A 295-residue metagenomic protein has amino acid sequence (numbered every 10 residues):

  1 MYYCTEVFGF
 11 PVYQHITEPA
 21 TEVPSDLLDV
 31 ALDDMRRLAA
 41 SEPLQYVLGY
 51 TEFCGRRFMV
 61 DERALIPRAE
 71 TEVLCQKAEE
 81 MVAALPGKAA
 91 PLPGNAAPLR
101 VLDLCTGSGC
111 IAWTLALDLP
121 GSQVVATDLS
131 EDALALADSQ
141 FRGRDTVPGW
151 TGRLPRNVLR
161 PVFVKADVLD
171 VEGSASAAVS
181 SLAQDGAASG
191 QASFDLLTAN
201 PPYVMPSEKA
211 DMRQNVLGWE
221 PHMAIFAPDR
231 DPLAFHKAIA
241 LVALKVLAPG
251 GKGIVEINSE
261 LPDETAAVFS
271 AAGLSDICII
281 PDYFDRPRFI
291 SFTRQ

Functional and structural regions predicted by a protein language model:
M1-Y46: N-terminal accessory segments
Y2, V30-D33, V73, K77 (+3 more regions): Alpha-helical elements of Rossmann-like donor-binding domains used by nucleotide-donor carbohydrate transfer enzymes
E6, F10, R37-S41, M81 (+3 more regions): Phosphate/oxyanion-binding loops and surfaces in catalytic or ligand/nucleic-acid-binding neighborhoods
F10-P11, E18, E42-P43, L48 (+7 more regions): Residue-level signal for pocket-adjacent positions within structured domains
I16-P19, M59-E62, M223, A227-P228 (+1 more regions): Conserved short-loop catalytic and cofactor-binding motifs
E18-P19, D33-S139, A166, V171-S174 (+1 more regions): SAM-dependent Rossmann-like transferase core, predominantly class I methyltransferases with a strong bias toward
E22-L28, L65-A69, D229-L233, S259: Short, solvent-exposed loop/helix junctions and linker helices that flank or host conserved functional motifs
D118-Q123, T127-R294: S-adenosylmethionine
